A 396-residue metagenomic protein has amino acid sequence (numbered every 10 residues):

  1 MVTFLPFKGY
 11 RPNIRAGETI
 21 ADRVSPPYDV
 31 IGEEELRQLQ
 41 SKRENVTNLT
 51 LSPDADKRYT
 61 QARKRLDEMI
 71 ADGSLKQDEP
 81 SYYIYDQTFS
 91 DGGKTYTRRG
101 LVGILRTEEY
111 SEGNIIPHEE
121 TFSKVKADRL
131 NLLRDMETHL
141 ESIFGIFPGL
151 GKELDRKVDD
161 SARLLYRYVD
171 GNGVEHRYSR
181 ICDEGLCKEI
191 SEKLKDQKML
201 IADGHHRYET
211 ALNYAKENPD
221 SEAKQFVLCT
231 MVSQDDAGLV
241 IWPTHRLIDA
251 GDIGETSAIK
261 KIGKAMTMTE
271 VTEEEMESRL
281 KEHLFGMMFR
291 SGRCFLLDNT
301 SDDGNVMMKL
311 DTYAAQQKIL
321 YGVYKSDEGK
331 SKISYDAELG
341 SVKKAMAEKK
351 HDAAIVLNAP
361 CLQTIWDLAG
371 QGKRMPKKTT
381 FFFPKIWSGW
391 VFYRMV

Functional and structural regions predicted by a protein language model:
M1-V396: Surface-exposed, charge/polar-rich loops and edge strands
